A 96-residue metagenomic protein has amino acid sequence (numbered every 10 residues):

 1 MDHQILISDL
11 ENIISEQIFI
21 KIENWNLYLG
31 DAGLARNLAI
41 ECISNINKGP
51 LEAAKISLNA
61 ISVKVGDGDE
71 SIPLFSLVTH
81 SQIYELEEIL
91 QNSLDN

Functional and structural regions predicted by a protein language model:
M1-N96: Charged, amphipathic alpha-helical regulatory modules used for macromolecular assembly or allosteric control
